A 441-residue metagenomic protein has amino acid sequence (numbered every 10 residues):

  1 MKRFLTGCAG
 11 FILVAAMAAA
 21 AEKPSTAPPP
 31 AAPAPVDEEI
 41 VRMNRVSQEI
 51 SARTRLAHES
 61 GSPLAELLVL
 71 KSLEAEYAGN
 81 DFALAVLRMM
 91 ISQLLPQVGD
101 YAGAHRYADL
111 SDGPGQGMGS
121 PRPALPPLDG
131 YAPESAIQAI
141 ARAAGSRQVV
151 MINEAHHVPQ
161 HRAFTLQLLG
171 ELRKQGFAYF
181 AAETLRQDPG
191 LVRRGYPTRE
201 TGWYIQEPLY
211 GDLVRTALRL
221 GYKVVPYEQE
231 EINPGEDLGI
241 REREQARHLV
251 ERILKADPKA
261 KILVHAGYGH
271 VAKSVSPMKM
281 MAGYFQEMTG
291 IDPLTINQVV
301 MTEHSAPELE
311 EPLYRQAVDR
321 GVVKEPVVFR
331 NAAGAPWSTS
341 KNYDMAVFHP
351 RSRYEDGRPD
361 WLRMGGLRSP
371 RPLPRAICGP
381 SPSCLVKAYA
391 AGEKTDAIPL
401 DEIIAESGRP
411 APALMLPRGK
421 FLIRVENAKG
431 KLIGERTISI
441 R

Functional and structural regions predicted by a protein language model:
M1-F4: Positively charged n-region of N-terminal signal peptides that target proteins for export
G7-A16: Bacterial N-terminal signal peptides
A19-R441: Compositional signal for N-terminal targeting/processing segments
